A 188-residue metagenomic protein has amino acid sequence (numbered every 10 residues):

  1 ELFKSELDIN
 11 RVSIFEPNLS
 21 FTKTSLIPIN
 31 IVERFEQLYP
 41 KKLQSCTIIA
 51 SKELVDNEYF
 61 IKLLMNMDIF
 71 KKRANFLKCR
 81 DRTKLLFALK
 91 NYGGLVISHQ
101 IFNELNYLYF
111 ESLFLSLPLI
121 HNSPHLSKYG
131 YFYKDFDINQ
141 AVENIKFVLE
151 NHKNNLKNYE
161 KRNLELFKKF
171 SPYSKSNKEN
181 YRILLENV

Functional and structural regions predicted by a protein language model:
E1-C79: Conserved catalytic-core segment of nucleotide-activated headgroup transferases in glycan assembly
S13, L26-F35, Y39, A88-N91 (+4 more regions): Hydrophobic transmembrane helix bundles of membrane-integrated enzymes that assemble and modify cell-envelope
S20-P28, D137, A141, N177: Phosphate/oxyanion-binding active-site loops and adjacent basic polyanion-contact surfaces
E36, K146-L156, R182-V188: Short, hydrophobic alpha-helical segments
L54-L115: Donor nucleotide-activated moiety binding/catalytic core segment of transferases that use nucleotide-activated donors
N91-S171: Catalytic binding pocket for nucleotide-activated donors in carbohydrate/polymer assembly enzymes
F170-V188: C-terminal alpha-helical cap of glycosyltransferases
